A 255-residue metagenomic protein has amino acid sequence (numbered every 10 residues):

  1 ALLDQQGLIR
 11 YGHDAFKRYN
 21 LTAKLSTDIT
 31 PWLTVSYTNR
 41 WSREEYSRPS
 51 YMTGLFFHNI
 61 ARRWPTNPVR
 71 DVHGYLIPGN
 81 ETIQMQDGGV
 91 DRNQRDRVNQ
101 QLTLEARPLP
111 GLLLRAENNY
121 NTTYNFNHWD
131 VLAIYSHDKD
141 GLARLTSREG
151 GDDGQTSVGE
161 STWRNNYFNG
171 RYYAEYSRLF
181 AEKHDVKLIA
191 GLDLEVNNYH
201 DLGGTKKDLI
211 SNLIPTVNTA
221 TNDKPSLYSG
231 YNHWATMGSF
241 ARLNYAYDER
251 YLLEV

Functional and structural regions predicted by a protein language model:
L2-Q5, L253-E254: Transmembrane beta-strand segments that form the barrel wall of outer-membrane beta-barrel proteins
G7-N20, K24-N99, R115-E117, N121-G238: Surface-exposed loop/interface segments of Gram-negative outer-membrane beta-barrel transport/assembly proteins
A23, T27-D28, L104-P110, Y176-R178 (+2 more regions): Residue-level signature of outer-membrane beta-barrel architecture
E117, G191, F240-D248, L253-E254: Exposed, low-structure sequence patches enriched in small/polar residues
